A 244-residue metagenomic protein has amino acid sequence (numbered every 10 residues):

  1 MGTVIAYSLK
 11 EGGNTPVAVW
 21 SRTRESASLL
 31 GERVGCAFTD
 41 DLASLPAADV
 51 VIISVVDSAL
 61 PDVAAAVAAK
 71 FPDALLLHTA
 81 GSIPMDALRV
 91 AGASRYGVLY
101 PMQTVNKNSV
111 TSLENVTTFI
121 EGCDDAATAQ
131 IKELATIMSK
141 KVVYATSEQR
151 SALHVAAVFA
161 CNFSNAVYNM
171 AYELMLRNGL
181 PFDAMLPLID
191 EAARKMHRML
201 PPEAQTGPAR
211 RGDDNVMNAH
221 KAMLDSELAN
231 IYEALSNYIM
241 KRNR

Functional and structural regions predicted by a protein language model:
M1-L42: NAD(P)+-binding Rossmann beta1-loop-alpha1 motif at the extreme N-terminus of oxidoreductases
G12-T15, E25-S26, L30-R33, A93 (+2 more regions): Internal alpha-helical scaffold of NAD(P)-dependent oxidoreductase catalytic cores
W20, I52, A157-A160, S164 (+3 more regions): Amphipathic, non-transmembrane alpha-helical scaffold segments
W20, T39, L75-L77, G97-L99 (+2 more regions): Hydrophobic/aromatic beta-strand patches that form the interior of the parallel beta-sheet core in alpha/beta enzyme
R22-S26, A80-P84, D125: Short, polar loop motifs at secondary-structure junctions
L42-S44, D49-E114: Glycine/small-residue-rich loop that forms an oxyanion/phosphate-binding "nest" at active or ligand-binding sites
D183-R244: NAD(P)-dependent Rossmann-like dehydrogenase/reductase catalytic/cofactor-binding core
